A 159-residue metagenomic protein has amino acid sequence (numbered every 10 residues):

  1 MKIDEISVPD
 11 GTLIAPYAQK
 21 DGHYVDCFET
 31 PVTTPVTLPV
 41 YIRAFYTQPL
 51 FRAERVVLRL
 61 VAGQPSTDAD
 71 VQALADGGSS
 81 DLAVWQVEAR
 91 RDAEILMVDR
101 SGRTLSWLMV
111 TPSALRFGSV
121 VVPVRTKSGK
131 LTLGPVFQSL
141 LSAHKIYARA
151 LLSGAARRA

Functional and structural regions predicted by a protein language model:
M1-D68: Hydrophobic ligand-binding cavity/cleft-lining segments
V25-E29, E94, A114-R116: Intrinsic-disorder/low-complexity, polar/charged segments enriched in Ser/Thr/Lys/Arg/Asp/Glu/Gln
T37, T104, V124: Short, acidic Gly/Pro/Ser/Thr-rich loop/turn segments
A73-S79, R90, G129-G134, H144: A general structural signal for short secondary-structure boundary/capping elements
L74-S113: Hydrophobic-ligand binding "helix-grip"
T111-T132: Short acidic, glycine/tyrosine-flanked loop/strand segments centered on an H-E-D-like triad
G129-A159: A conserved amphipathic terminal alpha-helix motif
